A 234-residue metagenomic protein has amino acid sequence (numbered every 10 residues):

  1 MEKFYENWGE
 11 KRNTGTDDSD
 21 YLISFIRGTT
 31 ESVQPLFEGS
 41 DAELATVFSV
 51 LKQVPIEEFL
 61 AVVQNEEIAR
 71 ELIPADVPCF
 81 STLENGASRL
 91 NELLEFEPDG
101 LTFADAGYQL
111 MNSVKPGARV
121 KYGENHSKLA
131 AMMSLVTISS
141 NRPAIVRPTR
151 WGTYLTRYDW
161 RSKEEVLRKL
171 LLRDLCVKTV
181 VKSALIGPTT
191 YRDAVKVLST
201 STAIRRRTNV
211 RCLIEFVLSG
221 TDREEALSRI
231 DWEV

Functional and structural regions predicted by a protein language model:
M1-V234: Donor-sugar nucleotide-binding helix/loop cap in glycosyltransferases
